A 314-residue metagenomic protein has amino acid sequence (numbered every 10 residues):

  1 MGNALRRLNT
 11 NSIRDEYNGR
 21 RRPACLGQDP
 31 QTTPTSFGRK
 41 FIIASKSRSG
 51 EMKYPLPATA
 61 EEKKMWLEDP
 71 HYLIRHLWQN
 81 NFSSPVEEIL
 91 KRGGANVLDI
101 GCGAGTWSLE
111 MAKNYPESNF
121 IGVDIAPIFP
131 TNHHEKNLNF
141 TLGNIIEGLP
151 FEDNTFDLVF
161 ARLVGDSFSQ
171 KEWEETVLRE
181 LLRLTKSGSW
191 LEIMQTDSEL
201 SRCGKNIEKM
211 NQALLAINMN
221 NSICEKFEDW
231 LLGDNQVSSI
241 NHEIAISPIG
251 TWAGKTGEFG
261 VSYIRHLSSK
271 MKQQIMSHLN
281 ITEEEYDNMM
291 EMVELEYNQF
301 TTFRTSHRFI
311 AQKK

Functional and structural regions predicted by a protein language model:
L5, N235-K314: C-terminal lobe and adjacent flexible extensions of AdoMet/dcAdoMet transferase-like proteins
R14-R92: Class I SAM-dependent methyltransferase Rossmann-like catalytic core, especially the SAM/SAH-binding loop
G94-G148, T176: Class I SAM-dependent methyltransferase SAM/SAH-binding core
I146-V159: A short acidic, Gly/Pro-enriched loop at the edge of an enzyme's catalytic core that lines a small-molecule cofactor
A161-G165, M194: Residues lining the SAM
S167-E180: A short, conserved alpha-helix within the catalytic core of class I
L182, K186-S262: Conserved catalytic/acceptor-binding region of the Class I
